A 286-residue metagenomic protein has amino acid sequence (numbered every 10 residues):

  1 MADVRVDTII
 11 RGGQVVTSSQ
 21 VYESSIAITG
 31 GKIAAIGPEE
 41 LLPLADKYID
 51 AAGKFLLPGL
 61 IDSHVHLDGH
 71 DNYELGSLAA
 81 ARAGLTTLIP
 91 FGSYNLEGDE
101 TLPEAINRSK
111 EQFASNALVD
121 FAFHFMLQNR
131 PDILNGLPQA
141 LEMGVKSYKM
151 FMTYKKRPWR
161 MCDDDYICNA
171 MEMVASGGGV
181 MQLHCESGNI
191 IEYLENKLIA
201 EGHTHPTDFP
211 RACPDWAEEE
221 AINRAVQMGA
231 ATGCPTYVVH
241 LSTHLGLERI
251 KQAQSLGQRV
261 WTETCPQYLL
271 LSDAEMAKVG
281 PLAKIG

Functional and structural regions predicted by a protein language model:
A2-L57: Histidine-rich, glycine-flanked metal-binding segment
G13, I26, G31, G53 (+8 more regions): Divalent metal-coordination and catalytic microenvironments
L42, A51-N116: Metal-associated gating/positioning segment near the N- to mid-region
I61-D71, D99, D120-I133, W159 (+1 more regions): Active-site mouth loops of central-metabolism enzymes
P90, A122-F125, P235-H240: Short catalytic-loop micro-motif centered on adjacent basic/acidic residues
G92-L118, M126-D132, Q139, M150-R157: Active-site loop-to-helix "anion-binding N-cap" substructures in soluble metabolic enzymes
D132-G286: Histidine/acidic residue-rich metal-binding segments in metalloenzymes
